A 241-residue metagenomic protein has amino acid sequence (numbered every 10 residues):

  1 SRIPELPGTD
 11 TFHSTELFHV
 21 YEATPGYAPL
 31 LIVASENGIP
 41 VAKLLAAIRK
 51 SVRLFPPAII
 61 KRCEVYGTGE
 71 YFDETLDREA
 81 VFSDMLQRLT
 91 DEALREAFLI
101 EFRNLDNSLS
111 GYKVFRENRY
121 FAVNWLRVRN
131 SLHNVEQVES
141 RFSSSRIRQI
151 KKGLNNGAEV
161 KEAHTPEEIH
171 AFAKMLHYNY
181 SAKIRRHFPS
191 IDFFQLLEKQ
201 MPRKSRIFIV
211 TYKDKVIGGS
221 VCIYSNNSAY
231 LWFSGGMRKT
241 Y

Functional and structural regions predicted by a protein language model:
S1-L54, L105-Y241: A conserved beta-strand-loop-helix scaffold within acyl/acetyltransferase catalytic domains
I39, R49-S51, V65, T90 (+1 more regions): Generic short alpha-helical segment signal, independent of protein family or function, capturing local helix propensity
L45-G69: Conserved acyl-donor/pantetheine-binding loop and adjacent beta-alpha core of acyl/acetyltransferases and related
A58-C63, L94, K151-N155: Short, flexible turn/loop "capping" segments at secondary-structure junctions
E64-R78, S234-Y241: A short, internal acetyl-CoA/4′-phosphopantetheine-binding micro-motif in the GNAT/acyltransferase core
Y66-L76, A97-F98, R127-E136: Short acidic, glycine/Ser/Thr-rich loop/turn "cap" segments at secondary-structure junctions
D77-V81, M85, E168, F172: Short amphipathic alpha-helical segments
A80-N124: Non-catalytic accessory segments adjacent to catalytic cores
